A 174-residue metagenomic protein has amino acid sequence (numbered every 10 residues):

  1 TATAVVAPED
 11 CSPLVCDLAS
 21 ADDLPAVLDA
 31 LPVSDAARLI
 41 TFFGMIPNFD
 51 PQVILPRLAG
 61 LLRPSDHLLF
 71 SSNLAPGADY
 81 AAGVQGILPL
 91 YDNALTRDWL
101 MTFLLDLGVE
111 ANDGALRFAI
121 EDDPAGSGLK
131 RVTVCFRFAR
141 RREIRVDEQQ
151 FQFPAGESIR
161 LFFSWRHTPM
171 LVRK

Functional and structural regions predicted by a protein language model:
T3-V33: S-adenosyl-L-methionine
E9-S12, R38, D66: Short, conserved active-site loop motifs that form the nucleotide-linked donor/cofactor pocket
V15-D17, T41-G44, S72-L74: Short, structured patches in soluble enzyme cores that scaffold and shape functional sites
A19-A21, A75-Y80: Short, conserved secondary-structure transition motifs
P25-V27, Y80-V84: Short aromatic-enriched loop/helix-cap "lid" or pocket-rim segments at secondary-structure transitions that line
S34-A59: A short SAM/SAH-binding and catalytic strip from SAM-dependent methyltransferases
L62-A78: Conserved beta-strand signature within the Rossmann-like core of class I S-adenosyl-L-methionine
V84-R173: Substrate-binding/catalytic lobe of Class I Rossmann-like enzymes that use SAM or dcSAM, i.e., the mid-to-C-terminal
